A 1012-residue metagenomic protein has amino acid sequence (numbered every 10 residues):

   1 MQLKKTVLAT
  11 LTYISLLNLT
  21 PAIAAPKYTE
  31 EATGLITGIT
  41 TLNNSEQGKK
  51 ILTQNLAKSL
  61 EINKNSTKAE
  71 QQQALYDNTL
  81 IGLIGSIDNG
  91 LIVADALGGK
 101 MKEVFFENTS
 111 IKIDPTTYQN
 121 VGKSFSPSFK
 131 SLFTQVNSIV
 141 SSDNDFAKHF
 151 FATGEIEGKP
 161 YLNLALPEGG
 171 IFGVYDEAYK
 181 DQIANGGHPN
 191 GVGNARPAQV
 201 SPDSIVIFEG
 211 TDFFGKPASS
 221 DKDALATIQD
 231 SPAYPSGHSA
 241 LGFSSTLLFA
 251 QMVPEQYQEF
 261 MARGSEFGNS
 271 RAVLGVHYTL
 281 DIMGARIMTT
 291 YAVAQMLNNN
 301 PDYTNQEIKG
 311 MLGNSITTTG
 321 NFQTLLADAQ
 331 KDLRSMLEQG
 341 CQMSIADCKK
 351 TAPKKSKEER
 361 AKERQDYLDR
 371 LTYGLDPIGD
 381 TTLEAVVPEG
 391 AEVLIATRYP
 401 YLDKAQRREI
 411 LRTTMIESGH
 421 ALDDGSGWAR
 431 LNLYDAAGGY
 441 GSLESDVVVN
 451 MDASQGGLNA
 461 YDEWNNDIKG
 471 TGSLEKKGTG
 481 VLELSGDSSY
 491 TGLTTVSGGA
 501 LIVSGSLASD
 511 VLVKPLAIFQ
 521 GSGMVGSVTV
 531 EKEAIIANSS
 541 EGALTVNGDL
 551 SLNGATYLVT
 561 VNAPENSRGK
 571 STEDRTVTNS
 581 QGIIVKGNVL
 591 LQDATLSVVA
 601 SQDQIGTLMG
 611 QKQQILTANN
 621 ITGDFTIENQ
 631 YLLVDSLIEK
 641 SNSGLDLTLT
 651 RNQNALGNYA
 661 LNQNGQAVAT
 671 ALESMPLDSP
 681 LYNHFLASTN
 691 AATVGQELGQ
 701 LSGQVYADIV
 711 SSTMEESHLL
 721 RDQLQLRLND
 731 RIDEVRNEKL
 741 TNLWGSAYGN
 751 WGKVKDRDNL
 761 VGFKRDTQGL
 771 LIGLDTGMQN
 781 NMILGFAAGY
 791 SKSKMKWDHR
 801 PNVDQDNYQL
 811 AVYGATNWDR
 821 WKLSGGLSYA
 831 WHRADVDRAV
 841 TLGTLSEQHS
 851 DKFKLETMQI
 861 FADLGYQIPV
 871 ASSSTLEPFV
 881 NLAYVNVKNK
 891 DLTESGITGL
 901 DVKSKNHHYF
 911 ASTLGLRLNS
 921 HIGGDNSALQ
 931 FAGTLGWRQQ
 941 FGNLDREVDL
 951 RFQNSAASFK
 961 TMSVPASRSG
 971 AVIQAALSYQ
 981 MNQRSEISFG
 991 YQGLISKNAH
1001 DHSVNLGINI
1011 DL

Functional and structural regions predicted by a protein language model:
A25-V273, K357, R364-G438, E697-Q700 (+1 more regions): Hydrophobic alpha-helical bundle signature of multipass membrane enzymes
Y291-R398, N642-S688: Charged, amphipathic alpha-helical linkers/stalks
I416-A429, Y434-G457, Y461, T576 (+2 more regions): Outer-membrane translocation/initiation segment of Type V secreted surface proteins
Y440-L512, G665: Extracellular repeat-rich scaffold modules on cell surfaces
L474, L512-Q611: Extracellular beta-strand/loop-rich repeat segments of large surface/secreted proteins
L681-A871, S988, Q992, S996-L1012: Outer membrane beta-barrel translocator domains of Type V secretion systems
R757-R765, K796-P801, R833-K854, N886-H908 (+1 more regions): Solvent-exposed, glycine/polar-rich loop segments of beta-barrel outer-membrane systems
V870, N886, D901-L1012: Outer membrane beta-barrel transmembrane domains
